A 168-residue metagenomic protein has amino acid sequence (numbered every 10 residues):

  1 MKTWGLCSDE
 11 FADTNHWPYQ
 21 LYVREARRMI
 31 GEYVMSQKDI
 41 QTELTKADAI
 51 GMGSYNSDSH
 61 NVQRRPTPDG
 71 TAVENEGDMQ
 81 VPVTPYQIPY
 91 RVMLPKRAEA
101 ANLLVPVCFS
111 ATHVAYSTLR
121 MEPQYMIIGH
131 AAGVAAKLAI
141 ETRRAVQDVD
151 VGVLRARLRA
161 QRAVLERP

Functional and structural regions predicted by a protein language model:
M1-P168: Flavin (FAD/FMN)-binding glycine-rich loop and adjacent Rossmann-like elements that form
